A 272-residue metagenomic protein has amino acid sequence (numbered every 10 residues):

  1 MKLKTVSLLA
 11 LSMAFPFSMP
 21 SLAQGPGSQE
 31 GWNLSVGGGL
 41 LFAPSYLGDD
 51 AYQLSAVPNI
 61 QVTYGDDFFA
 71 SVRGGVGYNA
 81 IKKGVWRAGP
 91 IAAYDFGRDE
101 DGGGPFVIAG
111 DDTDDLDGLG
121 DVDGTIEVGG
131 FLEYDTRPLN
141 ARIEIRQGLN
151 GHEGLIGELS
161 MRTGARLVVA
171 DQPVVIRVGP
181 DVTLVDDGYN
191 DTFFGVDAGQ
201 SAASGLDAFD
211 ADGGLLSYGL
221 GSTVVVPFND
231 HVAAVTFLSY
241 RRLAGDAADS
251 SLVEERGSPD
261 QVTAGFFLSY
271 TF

Functional and structural regions predicted by a protein language model:
M1-E30, D49, A247-S250, G257: Cleavable N-terminal export/targeting peptides
L22-V76: Short glycine/proline- and aromatic-enriched beta-strand/turn motifs that initiate or cap beta-hairpins
S28-V36, L54-A56, D66-F68, G84-A88 (+8 more regions): Outer-envelope beta-barrel architecture signal
G38-L40, P58-Y64, V76-A80, G130-Y134 (+6 more regions): Residues on the lipid-exposed face of transmembrane beta-strands in outer-membrane beta-barrel proteins
V72-A170, V175-R177, D187-D212, L243-A247 (+1 more regions): Outer-membrane pore/translocation modules
F209-F228: C-terminal low-complexity, acidic/polar tails when present
P227-F272: Predominantly the C-terminal beta-signal and adjacent terminal strand-loop region of outer-membrane beta-barrel
